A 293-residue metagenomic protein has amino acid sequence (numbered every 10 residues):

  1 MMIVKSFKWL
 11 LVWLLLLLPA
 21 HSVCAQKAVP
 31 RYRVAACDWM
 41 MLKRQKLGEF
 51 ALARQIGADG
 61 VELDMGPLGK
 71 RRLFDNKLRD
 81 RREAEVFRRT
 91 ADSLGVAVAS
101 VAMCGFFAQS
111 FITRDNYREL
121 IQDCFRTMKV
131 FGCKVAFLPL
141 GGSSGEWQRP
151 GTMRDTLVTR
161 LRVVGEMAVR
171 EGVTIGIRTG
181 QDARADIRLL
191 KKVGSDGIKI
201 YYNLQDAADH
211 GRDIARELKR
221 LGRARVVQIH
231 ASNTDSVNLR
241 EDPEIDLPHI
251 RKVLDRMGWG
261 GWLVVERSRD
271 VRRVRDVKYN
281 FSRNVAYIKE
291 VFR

Functional and structural regions predicted by a protein language model:
M1-L11: Bacterial N-terminal signal peptides that target proteins for export
W9-A20: Bacterial N-terminal signal peptides
Q26-V34, L42-D59, A183-I198, Y202-R293: Histidine-acidic metal/acid-base catalytic patches
M40, M65-P67, C104-F107, L140-S144 (+4 more regions): Active-site-proximal loop/turn and secondary-structure-junction residues that shape catalytic pockets, frequently
R54, D92-L94, F107-I200, D209: Active-site acidic/histidine proton-transfer and metal-coordination neighborhood in alpha/beta enzyme cores
E62, S100-A102, F137, G176 (+2 more regions): Conserved beta-strand positions in the central sheet of alpha/beta enzyme cores
D64-R88, L140-Q148: Glycine-rich, proline-tolerant flexible connector loops at the mouths of alpha/beta enzymes
K77-A84, D115-Q122, P150-L161, D213-K219 (+2 more regions): Charged helix-capping and loop-helix junction motifs
